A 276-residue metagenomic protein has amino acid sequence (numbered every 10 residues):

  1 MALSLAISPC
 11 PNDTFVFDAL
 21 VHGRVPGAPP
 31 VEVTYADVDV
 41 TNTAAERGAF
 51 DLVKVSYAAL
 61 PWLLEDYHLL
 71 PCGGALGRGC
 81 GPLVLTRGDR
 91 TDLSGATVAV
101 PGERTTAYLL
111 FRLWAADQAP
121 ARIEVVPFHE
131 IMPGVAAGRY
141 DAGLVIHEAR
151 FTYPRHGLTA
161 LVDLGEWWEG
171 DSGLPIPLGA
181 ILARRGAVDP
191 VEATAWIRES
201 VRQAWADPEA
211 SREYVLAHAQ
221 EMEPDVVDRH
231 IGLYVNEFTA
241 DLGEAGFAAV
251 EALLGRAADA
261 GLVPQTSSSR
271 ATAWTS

Functional and structural regions predicted by a protein language model:
A2-H22, C80-A142, I146-F151, A248-E251: Bilobed "Venus flytrap"/periplasmic-binding protein-like clamshell domains and structurally analogous long
S4, D66-G74, T97-V98: A structural signal for short loop-to-beta-strand junctions that line the ligand-binding cleft of periplasmic/secreted
R24-Y35, A115-V126, V263-S267: A local structural motif
D37-D39, G48-P61, P127-F128, L144-F151: Beta->alpha turn/N-cap motifs
A44-E46, V135-A136, A257: Hydrophobic residues within well-ordered alpha-helices
L69-R90, W168-R185: Hydrophobic/proline-rich hinge and linker segments of small-molecule sensing/allosteric domains, predominantly
V126-A217: Pocket-lining segment of extracytoplasmic ligand-binding domains
V188-R256: Secondary-structure end/capping motifs
